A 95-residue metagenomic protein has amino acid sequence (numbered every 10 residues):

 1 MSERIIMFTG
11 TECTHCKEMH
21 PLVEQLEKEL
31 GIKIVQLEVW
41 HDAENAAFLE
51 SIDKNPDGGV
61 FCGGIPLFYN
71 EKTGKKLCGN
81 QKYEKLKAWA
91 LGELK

Functional and structural regions predicted by a protein language model:
M1-I5: A short beta-strand-turn-helix
F8, G31-F48: Thiol-based oxidoreductase modules, predominantly thioredoxin-like and allied folds used for disulfide exchange
T9-H15: Short pre-active-site segment immediately N-terminal to redox-active cysteine/selenocysteine motifs in thiol-based
K17-L30: Typically the conserved alpha-helix immediately C-terminal to a functionally engaged Cys/Sec in thioredoxin-like
E18-M19, N45-L49, K82: Residues at alpha-helix caps and immediate loop-helix transition turns in enzyme cores, especially N- and C-cap
E50-Y69: Structural micro-motif
G64-K95: Non-catalytic, surface beta->alpha helical segment in thiol-disulfide oxidoreductase systems
